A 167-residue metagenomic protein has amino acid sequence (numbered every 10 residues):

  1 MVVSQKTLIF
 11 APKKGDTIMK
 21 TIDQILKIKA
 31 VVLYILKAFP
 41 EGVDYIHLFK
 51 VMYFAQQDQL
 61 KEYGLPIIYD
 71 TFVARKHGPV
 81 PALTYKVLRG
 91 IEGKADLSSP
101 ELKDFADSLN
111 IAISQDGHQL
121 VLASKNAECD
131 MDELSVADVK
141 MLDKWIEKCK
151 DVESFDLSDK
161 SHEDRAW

Functional and structural regions predicted by a protein language model:
M1-W167: Domain-edge interaction signal
